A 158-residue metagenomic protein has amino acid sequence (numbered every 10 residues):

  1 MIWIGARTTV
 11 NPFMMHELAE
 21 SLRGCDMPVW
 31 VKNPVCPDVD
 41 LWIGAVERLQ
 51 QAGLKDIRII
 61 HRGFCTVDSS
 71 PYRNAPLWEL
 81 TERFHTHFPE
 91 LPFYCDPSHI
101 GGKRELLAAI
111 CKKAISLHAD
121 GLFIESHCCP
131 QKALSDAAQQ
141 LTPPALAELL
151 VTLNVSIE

Functional and structural regions predicted by a protein language model:
M1-V10: Glycine-rich anion-binding loops of enzyme active sites
V10-C129: Catalytic alpha/beta core domains of metabolic enzymes, predominantly
C128-E158: C-terminal helical cap(s) of enzyme catalytic domains, especially alpha/beta-barrels
